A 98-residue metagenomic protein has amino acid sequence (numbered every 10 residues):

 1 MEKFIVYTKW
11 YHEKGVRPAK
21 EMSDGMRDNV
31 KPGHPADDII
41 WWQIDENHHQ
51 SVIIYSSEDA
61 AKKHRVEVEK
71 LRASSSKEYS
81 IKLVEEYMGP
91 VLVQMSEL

Functional and structural regions predicted by a protein language model:
M1-Q50, I54-K70, K77-L98: Short S/T/G/P-rich N-terminal loop/turn motif that feeds into the first structured element of a domain
